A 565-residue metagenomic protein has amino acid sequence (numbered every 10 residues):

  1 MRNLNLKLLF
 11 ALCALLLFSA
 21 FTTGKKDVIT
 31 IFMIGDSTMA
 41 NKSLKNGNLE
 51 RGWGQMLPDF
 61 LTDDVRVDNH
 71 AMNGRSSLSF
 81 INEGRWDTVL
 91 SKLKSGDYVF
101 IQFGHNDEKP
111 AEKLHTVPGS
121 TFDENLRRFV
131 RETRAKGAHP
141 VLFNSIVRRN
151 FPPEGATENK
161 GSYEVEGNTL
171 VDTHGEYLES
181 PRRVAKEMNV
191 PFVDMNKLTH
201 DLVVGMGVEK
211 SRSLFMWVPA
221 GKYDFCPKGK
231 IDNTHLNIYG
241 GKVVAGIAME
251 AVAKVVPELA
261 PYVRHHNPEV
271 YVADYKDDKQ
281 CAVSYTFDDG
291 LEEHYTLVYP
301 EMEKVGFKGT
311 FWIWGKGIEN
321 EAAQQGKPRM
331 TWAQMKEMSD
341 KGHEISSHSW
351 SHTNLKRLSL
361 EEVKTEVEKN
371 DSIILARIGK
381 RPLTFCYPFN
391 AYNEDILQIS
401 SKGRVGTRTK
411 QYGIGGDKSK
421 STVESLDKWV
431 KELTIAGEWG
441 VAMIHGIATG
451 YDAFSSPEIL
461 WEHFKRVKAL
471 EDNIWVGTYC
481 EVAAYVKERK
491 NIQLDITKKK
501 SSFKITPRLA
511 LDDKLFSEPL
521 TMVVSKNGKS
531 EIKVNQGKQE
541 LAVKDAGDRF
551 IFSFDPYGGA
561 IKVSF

Functional and structural regions predicted by a protein language model:
N3, T22-D27, R264-Y285, E293-T296 (+4 more regions): N-terminal pre-catalytic segment of deacetylase/amide-hydrolase enzymes
T22-A71, D87-Y98, T296, E303-K308: Serine-esterase "nucleophile elbow" of acetyl-processing enzymes
T30-G35, R66-A71, D97-F103, A138-N144 (+9 more regions): Structural recognition of the beta-strand scaffold that forms the well-ordered cores of secreted hydrolase catalytic
R51-Q55, F80-K94, R127-R128, E179 (+6 more regions): Alpha-helical scaffolding within the catalytic cores of extracellular/periplasmic polymer-degrading hydrolases
R85-I238, K242, G246-R264, L460: Alpha-helical cap/lid subdomain in secreted, periplasmic, or secretory-pathway luminal O-acyl-processing enzymes
R264-Y275, G309, I313-G315, L375 (+3 more regions): C-terminal domain-boundary segment and adjacent tail
C281-V283, E293, E303-K418, E438-T449: Metal-dependent polysaccharide deacetylase catalytic core of the NodB/CE4 family, i.e., the active-site-bearing domain
D545-F565: C-terminal beta-strand-rich structural cap/linker in extracellular carbohydrate-active enzymes
